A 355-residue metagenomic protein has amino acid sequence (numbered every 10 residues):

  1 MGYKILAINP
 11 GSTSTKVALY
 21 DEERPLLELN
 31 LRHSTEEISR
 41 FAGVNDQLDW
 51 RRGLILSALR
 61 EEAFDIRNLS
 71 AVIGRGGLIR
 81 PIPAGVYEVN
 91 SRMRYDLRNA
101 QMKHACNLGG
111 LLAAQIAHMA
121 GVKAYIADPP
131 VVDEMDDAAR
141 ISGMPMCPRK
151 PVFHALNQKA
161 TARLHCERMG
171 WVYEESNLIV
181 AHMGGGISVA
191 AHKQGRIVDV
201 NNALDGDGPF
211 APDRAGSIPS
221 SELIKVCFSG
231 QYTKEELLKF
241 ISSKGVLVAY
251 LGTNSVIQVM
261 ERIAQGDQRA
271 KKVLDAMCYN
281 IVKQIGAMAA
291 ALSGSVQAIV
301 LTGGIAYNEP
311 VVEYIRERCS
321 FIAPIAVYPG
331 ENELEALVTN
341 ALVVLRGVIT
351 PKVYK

Functional and structural regions predicted by a protein language model:
I5-D46: Short glycine-rich, Thr/Ser-proximal phosphate-binding strand/loop in the N-terminal lobe of ATP-dependent enzymes
L31-I73: Conserved active-site "lid/cap" helical segment
S57-S70, R168-V172, I285-Q297: Phosphate/pyrophosphate-binding loops at sites that engage ATP/ADP/AMP, CoA/4′-phosphopantetheine, polyphosphate
L59-A105, K123, V131-G143: Short beta-strand-loop/turn "lid" adjacent to the catalytic site in phosphate-handling enzymes
L108-Q115, I126, D133, I141-N177 (+4 more regions): Glycine-rich phosphate-binding loop plus the immediately following alpha-helix
K239-G294: Adenine-nucleotide phosphate-binding core of ATP-dependent small-molecule kinases
V296-I315: Glycine-rich phosphate-binding loops at beta-strand->alpha-helix junctions
E309, E313-T339: Conserved phosphate-binding/catalytic loops in two-lobed NTP-binding clefts
